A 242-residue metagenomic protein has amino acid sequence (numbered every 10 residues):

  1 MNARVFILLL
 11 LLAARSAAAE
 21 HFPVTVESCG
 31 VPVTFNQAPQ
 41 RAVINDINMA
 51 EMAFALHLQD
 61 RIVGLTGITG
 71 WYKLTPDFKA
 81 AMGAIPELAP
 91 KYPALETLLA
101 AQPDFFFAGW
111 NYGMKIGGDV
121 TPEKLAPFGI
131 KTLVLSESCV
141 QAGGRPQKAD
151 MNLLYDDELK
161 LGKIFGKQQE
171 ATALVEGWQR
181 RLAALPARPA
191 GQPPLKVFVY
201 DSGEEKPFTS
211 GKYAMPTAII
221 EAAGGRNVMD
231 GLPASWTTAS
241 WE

Functional and structural regions predicted by a protein language model:
M1-F6: Bacterial N-terminal signal peptides that target proteins for export
A13-S16: N-terminal signal peptide c-region/cleavage motif recognized by signal peptidases
F22-T25, P32, T121-E204: Extracytoplasmic substrate-binding proteins
S28-G30, I85-E96, I116, S138 (+1 more regions): Short helix-initiation/N-cap motifs at beta->coil->alpha
V33-P39, D77-E87, A171, A223-P233: A local structural motif
N36-Q40, D46-E51, L95, G118-L125 (+6 more regions): Extracytoplasmic/secreted envelope proteins and their assembly/folding machinery, especially bacterial periplasmic
I44-A101, F105-M114, V228: A short, structured surface patch at a secondary-structure boundary
T209-T237: Alpha-helical, coiled-coil/dimerization segments enriched in small aliphatic residues
